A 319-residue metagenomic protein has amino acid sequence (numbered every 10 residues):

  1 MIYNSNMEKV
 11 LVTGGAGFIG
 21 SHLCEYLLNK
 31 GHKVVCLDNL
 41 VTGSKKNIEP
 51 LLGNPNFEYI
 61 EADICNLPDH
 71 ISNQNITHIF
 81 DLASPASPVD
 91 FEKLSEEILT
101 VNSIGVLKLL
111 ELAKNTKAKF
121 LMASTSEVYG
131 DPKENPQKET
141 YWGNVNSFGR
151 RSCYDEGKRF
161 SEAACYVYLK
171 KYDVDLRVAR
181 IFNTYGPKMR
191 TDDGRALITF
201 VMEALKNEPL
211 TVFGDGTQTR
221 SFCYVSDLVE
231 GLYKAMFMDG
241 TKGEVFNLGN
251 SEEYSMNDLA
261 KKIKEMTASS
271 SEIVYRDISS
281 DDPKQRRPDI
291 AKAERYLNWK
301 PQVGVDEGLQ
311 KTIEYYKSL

Functional and structural regions predicted by a protein language model:
M1-T184, S226, K311, L319: N-terminal Rossmann-like NAD(P)+-binding domain of SDR-like oxidoreductases, especially those catalyzing
L23, L232-M236, A260-I263, L309-Y316: Hydrophobic "lid"/C-terminal helical patch of Rossmann-like NAD(P)-dependent dehydrogenase/epimerase domains
G43, C65, K93, V101-I104 (+7 more regions): Residue-level signal for the nucleotide or nucleotide-sugar donor/cofactor binding architecture
P55, E139-N146, D173, F200-V212 (+2 more regions): A short C-terminal helix-loop "cap" of Rossmann-like NAD(P)-dependent dehydrogenase/epimerase domains
V106, E162, L197-I198, M256 (+2 more regions): A general structural signal for well-ordered alpha-helical segments in protein cores
A113, L169, A204, V212 (+2 more regions): Hydrophobic pocket-lining residues that define ligand/cofactor binding sites across diverse proteins
K133, R159, D175, T184-T199 (+8 more regions): Glycine/proline-rich active-site loop of Rossmann-fold NAD(P)-dependent oxidoreductases
V225, V245, D258, S279-P301 (+1 more regions): Conserved C-terminal active-site "lid" loop/helix of NAD(P)H-dependent oxidoreductases that clamps the redox cofactor
